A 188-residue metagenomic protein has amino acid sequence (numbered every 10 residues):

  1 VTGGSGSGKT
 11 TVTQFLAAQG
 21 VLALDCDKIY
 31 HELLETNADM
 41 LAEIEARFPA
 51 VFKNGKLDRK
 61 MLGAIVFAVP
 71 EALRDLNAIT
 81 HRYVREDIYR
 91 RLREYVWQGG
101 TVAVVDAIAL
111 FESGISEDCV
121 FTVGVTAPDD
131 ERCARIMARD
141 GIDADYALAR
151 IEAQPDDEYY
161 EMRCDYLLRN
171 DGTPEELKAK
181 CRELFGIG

Functional and structural regions predicted by a protein language model:
G3: The Walker A (P-loop) glycine that initiates the GxxxxGKT/S ATP-binding motif of P-loop NTPases
S7: ATP-binding Walker
T10: Walker A/P-loop
A17-C26, A38-D39: Post-Walker A helix-loop "phosphate-sensing" segment adjacent to the P-loop in P-loop NTPases
D27, L76, V104, A147 (+2 more regions): Residue-level signal for inorganic ion chemistry
H31-T101: ATP-dependent small-molecule kinase phosphotransfer cores that center on conserved nucleotide phosphate-binding segments
R90-V102, S116-V125, D129-I142, D156-G188: NTP-dependent small-molecule kinase module
